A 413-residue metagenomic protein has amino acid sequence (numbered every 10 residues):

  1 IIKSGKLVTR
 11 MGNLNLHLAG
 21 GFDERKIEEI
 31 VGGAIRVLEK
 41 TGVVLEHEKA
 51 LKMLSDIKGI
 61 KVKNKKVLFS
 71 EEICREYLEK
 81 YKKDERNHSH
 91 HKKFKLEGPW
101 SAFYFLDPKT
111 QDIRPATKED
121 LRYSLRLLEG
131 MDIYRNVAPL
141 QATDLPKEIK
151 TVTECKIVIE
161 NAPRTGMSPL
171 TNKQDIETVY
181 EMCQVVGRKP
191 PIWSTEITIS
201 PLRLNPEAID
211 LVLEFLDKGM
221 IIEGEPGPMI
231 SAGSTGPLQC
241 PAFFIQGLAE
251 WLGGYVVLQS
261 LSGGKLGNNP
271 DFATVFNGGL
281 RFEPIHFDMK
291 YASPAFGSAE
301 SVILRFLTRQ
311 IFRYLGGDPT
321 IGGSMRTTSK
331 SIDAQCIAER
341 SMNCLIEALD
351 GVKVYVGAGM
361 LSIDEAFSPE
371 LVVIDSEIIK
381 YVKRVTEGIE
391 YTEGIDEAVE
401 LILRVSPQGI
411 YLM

Functional and structural regions predicted by a protein language model:
I2-R10, G20-G33, T41-M53, I57 (+3 more regions): Catalytic-core signal marking the mid-to-C-terminal active-site face
R10, K92-T110, I133-N136, R313-T327: N-terminal small/glycine-rich loop or linker at the start of catalytic domains across soluble metabolic enzymes
G12-L18, A34-K40, R86-K92, Q111 (+2 more regions): Structural motif
H17-K26, I35-L45, V62-K65, D112 (+4 more regions): A short N-terminal beta->alpha junction/helix N-cap motif
V44-L51, K63-K65, S262-N277, L315-G322 (+2 more regions): Flexible, glycine/charged-enriched surface loops at secondary-structure junctions
K49-D112: Glycine-rich, N-terminal phosphate-binding loop and its surrounding beta-alpha-beta segment
A116-L349, K353: Helix-rich catalytic cores of soluble enzyme domains
R305-L412: Hydrophobic alpha-helical bundle architecture
